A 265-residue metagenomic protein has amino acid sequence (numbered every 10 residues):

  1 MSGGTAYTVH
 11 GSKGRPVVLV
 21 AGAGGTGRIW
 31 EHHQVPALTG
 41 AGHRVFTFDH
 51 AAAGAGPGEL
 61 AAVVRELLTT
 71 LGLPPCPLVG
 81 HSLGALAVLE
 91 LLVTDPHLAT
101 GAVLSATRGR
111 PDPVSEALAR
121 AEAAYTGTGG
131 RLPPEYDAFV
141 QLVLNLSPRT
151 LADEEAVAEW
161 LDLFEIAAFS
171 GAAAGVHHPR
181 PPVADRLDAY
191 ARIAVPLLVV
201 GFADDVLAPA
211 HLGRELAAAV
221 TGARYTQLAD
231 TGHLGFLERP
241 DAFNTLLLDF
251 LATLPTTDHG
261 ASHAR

Functional and structural regions predicted by a protein language model:
G3-G54: Conserved HGGG/HGGXW glycine-rich cap/lid loop of the alpha/beta-hydrolase fold
F46-V79, T245: Active-site loop/oxyanion-hole signature of alpha/beta-hydrolase fold enzymes
G80-G84, V88: Gly/Ala-rich beta-loop-alpha elbow adjacent to hydrolase catalytic centers
L89, V93, H97-G130: Flexible "cap/lid" loop of the alpha/beta hydrolase fold
P113, P133-A184, D188-A189: Conserved alpha/beta-hydrolase catalytic His-Asp/Glu region
I193, V199-G201: Short beta-strand/loop motif that positions the catalytic acidic residue of the alpha/beta-hydrolase fold
D204-A208: Acidic catalytic loop of the alpha/beta-hydrolase fold
A223-R265: Catalytic active-site module of serine/aspartate enzymes centered on a nucleophile-bearing elbow/loop
